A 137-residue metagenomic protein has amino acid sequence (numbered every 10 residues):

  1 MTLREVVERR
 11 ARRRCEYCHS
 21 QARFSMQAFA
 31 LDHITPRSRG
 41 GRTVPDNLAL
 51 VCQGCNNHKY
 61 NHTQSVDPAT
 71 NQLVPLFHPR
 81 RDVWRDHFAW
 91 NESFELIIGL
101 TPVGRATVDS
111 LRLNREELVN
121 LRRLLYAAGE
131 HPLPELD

Functional and structural regions predicted by a protein language model:
M1-T2, V6, R10, Q21-F24 (+2 more regions): Extended charged
C15, R39-H58: Short beta-strand-alpha-helix junction that forms the catalytic/metal-binding core of metal-dependent nuclease domains
Y17-H19: Right-handed parallel beta-helix
R23, P36-R37: Short, catalytically relevant binding-site loops at active-site mouths
S25-F29: A short coil-to-beta-strand element that immediately follows conserved catalytic motifs
A30-P36, C52: Histidine-centered catalytic micro-motifs used for acid/base chemistry in nuclease and nucleotide-processing active
